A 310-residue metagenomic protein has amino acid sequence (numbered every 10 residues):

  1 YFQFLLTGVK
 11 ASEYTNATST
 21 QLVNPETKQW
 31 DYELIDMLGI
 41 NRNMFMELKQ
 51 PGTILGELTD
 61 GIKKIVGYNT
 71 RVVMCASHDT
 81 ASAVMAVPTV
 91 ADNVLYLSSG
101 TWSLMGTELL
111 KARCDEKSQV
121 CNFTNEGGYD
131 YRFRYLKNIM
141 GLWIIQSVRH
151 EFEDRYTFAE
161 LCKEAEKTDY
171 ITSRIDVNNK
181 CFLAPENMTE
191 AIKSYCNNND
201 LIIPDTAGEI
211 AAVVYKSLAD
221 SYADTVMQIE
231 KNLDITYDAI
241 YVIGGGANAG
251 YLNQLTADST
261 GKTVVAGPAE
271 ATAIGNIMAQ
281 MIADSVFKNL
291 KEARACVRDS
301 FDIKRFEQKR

Functional and structural regions predicted by a protein language model:
Q3-N24, E47-Q50, L55: Short beta-strand-loop/turn "lid" adjacent to the catalytic site in phosphate-handling enzymes
Q3-V9, L22-N24, K28-Q29, D36-M37 (+3 more regions): Active-site core segments that coordinate phosphate-bearing ligands/cofactors across diverse enzyme families
G39-N41: Intrinsically disordered, low-complexity regions enriched in Pro/Ser/Thr/Gly and acidic residues
N43-F45, Y237: Core-facing hydrophobic residues within beta-strands of well-ordered domains
Q50, G244, P268: Small/polar loops that bind or transfer phosphate-bearing groups
I54, G275-N276: Short Asp/Glu-rich motifs
